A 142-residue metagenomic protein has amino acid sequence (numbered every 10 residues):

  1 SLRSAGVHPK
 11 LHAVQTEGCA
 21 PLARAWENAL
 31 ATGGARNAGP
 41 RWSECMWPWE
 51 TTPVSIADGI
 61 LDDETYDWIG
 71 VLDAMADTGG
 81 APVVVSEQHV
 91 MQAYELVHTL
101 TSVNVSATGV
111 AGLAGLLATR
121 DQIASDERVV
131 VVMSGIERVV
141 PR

Functional and structural regions predicted by a protein language model:
L2-N104: Active-site/ligand-binding loops adjacent to catalytic centers
G33-A38, C45-P53, A74, T108-R142: Phosphate-binding loop/pocket of nucleotide- and phosphate-handling active sites
